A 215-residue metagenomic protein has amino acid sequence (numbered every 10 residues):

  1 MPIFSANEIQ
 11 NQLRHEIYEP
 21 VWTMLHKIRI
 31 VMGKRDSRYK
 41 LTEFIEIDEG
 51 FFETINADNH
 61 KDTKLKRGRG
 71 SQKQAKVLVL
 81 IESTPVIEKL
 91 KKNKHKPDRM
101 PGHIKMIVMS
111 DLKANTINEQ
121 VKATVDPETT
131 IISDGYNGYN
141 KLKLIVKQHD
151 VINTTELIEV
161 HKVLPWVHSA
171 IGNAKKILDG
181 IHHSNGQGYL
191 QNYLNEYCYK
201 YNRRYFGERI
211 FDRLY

Functional and structural regions predicted by a protein language model:
M1-Y215: Residue-level recognition of single "structural anchor" positions that define or cap local secondary structure
